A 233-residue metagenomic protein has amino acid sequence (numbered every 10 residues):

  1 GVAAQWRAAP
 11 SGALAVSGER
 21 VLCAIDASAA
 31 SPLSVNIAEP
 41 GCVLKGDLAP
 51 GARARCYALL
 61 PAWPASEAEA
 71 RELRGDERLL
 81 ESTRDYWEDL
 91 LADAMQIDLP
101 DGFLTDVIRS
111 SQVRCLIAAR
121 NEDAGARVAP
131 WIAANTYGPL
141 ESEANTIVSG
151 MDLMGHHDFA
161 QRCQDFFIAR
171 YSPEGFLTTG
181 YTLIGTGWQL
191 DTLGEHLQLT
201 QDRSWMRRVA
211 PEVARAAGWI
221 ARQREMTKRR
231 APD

Functional and structural regions predicted by a protein language model:
G1-A54: Trp/Gly-enriched beta-strand surface patches
S17-E19, D26, D47, L59-W63 (+2 more regions): Structured loops at beta-to-helix junctions and adjacent beta-edge loops in soluble globular domains
L22-A29, Y86-E88, C115, T227: Generic hydrophobic, helix-prone segments enriched in Leu/Val/Ile
C23-I25, C56-A58, I97, F167 (+1 more regions): Generic structural hydrophobic/aromatic packing signal, biased to beta-strands
N36-A38, Y86-G218: Substrate-binding groove/exosite segments of carbohydrate-active enzymes
L48-E72, E174-I184, A221-D233: The feature captures the catalytic groove of carbohydrate-active enzymes
A62-L104: Terminal connector regions
